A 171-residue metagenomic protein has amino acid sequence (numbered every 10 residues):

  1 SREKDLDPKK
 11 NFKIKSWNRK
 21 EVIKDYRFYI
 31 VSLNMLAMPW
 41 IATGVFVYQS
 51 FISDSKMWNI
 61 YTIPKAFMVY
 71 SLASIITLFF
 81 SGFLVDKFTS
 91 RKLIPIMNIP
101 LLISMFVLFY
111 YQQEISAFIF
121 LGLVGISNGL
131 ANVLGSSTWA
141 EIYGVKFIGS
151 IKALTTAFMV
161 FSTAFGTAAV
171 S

Functional and structural regions predicted by a protein language model:
R2-F28: Juxtamembrane intracellular "pre-TM" segments in multi-pass secondary transporters
K20-S81, V170: Extracytoplasmic gate region of multi-pass secondary transporters
A73-T77, S127, F158-S162: MFS transmembrane alpha-helix packing/gate-lining sites
K92-V107: Structural signature of the two symmetry-related core transmembrane helices
Y110-F120: Helix-loop junctions at membrane interfaces in 12-TM secondary transporters
L130-Y143: Intracellular juxtamembrane helix-capping segments at the cytosolic ends of symmetry-related transmembrane helices
I142-S171: A late C-terminal transmembrane helix in Major Facilitator Superfamily
